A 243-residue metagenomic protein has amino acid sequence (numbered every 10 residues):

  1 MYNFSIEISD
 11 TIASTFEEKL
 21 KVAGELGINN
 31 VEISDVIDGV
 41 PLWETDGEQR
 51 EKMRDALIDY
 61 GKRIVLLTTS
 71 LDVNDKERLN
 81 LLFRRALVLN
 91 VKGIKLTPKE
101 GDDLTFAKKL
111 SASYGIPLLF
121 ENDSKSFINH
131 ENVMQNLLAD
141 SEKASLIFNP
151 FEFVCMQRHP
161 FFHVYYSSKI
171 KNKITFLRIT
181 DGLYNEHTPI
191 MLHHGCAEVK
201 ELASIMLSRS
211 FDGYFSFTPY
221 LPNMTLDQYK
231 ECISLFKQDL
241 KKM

Functional and structural regions predicted by a protein language model:
M1-I8, I12-I28, R85-N90, E131-F148 (+1 more regions): Histidine-acidic metal/acid-base catalytic patches
S9-T11, E44, V73, P98 (+1 more regions): Residue-level marker of alpha-helix boundaries and capping positions
E17-E18, A56-R63, T68-F148, F153-M156 (+1 more regions): Active-site acidic/histidine proton-transfer and metal-coordination neighborhood in alpha/beta enzyme cores
N29-V36, R63-T68, K95, S216: Short, well-structured secondary-structure segments
E32-D55: Glycine-rich, proline-tolerant flexible connector loops at the mouths of alpha/beta enzymes
I33-V36, T69, P98, D123 (+1 more regions): Active-site loop/turn elements of alpha/beta-hydrolase fold enzymes, especially the short glycine-/histidine-rich
D38-G39, D72, G101, S126 (+2 more regions): Positions that flank functional sites
L42-G47, K76-L79, L226-D227: Metal-dependent catalytic neighborhoods of phosphoester/phosphodiester hydrolases
